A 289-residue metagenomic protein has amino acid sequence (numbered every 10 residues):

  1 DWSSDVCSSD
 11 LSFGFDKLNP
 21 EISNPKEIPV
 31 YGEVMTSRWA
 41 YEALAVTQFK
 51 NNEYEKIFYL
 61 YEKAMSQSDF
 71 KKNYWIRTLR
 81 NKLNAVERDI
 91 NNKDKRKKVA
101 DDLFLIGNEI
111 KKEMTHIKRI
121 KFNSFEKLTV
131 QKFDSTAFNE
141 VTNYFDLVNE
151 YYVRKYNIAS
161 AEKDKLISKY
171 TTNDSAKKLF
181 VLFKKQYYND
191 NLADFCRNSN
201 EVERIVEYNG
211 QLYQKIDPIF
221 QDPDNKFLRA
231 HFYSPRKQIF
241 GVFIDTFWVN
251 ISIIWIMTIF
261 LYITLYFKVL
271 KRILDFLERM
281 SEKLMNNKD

Functional and structural regions predicted by a protein language model:
D1-S8: Short, small-residue-biased leader/transition segments that mark boundaries at the very start of proteins
S9-R279: Extracellular/luminal re-entrant pore-loop and selectivity-filter region at the outer mouth of the permeation pathway
M280-D289: Non-transmembrane, juxtamembrane loop and terminal tail segments of multi-pass eukaryotic membrane proteins
